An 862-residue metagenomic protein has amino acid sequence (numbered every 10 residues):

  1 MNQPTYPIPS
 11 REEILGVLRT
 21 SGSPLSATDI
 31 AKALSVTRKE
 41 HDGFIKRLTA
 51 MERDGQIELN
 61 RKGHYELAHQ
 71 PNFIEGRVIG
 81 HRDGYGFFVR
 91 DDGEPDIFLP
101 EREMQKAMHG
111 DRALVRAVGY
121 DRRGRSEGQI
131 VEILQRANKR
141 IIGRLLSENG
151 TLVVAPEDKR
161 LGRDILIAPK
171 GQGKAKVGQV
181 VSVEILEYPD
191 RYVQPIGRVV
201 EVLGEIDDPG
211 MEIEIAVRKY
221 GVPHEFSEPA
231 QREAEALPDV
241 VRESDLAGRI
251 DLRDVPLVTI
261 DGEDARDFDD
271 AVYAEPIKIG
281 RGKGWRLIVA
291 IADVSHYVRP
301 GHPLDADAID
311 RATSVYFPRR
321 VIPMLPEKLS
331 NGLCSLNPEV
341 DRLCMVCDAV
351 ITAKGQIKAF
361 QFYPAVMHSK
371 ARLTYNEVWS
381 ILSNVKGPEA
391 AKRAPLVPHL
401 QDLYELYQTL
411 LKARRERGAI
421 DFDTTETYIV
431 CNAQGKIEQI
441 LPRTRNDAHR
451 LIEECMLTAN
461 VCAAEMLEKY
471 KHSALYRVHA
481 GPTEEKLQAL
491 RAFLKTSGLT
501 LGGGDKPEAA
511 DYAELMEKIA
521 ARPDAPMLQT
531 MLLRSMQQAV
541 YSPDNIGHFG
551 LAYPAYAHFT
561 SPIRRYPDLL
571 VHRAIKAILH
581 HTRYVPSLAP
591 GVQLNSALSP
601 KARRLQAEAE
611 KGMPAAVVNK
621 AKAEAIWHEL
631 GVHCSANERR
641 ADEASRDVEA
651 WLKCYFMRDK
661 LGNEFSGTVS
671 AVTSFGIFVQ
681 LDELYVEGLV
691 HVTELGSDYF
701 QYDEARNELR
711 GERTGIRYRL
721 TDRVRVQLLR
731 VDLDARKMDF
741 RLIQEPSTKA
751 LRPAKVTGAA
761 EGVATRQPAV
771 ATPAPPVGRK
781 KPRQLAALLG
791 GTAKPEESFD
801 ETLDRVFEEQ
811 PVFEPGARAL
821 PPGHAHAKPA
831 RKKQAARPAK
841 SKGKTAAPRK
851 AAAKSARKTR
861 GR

Functional and structural regions predicted by a protein language model:
M1-I167, T859-G861: Charged, low-complexity terminal tails
R136, R140-F813, A819-G823, K828-P838 (+3 more regions): Conserved, carboxylate-rich catalytic/transport cores that coordinate ions
